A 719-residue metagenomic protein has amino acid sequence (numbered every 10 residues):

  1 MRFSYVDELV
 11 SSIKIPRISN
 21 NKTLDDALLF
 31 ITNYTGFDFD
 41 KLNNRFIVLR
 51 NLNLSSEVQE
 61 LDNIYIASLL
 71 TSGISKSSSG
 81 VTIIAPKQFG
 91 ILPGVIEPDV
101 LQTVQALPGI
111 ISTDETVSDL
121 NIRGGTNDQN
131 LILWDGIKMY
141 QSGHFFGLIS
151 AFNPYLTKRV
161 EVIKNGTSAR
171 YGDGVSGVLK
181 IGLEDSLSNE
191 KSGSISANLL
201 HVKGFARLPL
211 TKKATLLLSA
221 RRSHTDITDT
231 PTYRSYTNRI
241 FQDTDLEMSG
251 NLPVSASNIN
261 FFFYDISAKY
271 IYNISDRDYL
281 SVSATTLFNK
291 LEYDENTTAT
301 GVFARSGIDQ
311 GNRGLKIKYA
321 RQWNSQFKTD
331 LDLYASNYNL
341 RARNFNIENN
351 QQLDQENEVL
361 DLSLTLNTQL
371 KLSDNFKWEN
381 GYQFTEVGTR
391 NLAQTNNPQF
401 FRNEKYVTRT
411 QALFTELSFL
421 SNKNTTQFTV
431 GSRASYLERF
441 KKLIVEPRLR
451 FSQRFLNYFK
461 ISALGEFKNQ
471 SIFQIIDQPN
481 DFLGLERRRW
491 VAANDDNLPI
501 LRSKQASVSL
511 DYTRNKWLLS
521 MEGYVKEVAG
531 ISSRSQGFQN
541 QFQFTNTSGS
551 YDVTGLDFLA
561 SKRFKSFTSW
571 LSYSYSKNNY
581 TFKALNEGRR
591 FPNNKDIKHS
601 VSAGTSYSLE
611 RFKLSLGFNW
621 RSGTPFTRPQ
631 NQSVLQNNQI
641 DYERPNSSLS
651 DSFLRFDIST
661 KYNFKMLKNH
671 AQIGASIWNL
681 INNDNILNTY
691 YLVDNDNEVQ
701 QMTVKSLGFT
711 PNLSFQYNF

Functional and structural regions predicted by a protein language model:
L42-I91, L101, N127: Short, acidic, small-residue-rich periplasmic hinge/interaction motif at the N-terminus of Gram-negative outer-membrane
K76-D128, G136-S150, R159-T167: Periplasmic N-terminal accessory/gating domains of Gram-negative outer-membrane beta-barrel systems
L107, A151-S192, K212: A beta-strand signature from Gram-negative outer-membrane beta-barrel systems, especially the internal plug domain
L200-H224, Q242-K290, G311-T329, L372-F376 (+1 more regions): Transmembrane beta-barrel wall of Gram-negative outer-membrane proteins
T225-I227, P231, S235, W620-Q636 (+2 more regions): C-terminal beta-signal and adjacent terminal beta-strands/loops of Gram-negative outer-membrane beta-barrel proteins
I259, R277-T329, N337-L360, F401-K405 (+1 more regions): Flexible loop and strand-edge segments within Gram-negative outer membrane beta-barrel domains
I308-G314, K318-Y319, Y406, F459-K460 (+6 more regions): Outer-membrane beta-barrel signature, preferentially recognizing the C-terminal barrel domain of Gram-negative
N422, Y524-E527, T547-Q630, Q716-N718: Gram-negative outer-membrane beta-barrel transporters
